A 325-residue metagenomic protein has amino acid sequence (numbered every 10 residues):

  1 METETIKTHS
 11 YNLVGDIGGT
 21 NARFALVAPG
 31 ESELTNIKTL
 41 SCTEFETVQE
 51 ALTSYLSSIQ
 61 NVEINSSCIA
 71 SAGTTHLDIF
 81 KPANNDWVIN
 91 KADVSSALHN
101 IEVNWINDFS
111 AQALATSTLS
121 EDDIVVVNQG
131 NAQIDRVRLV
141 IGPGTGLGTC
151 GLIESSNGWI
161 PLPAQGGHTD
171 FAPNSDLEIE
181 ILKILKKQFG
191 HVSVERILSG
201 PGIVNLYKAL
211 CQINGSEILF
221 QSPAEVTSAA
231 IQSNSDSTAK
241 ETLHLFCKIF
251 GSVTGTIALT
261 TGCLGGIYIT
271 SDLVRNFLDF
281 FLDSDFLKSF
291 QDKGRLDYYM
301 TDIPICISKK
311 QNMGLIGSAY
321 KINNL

Functional and structural regions predicted by a protein language model:
M1-E63, E180-L325: ATP-binding/phosphotransfer module of carbohydrate and carboxylate kinases, centering on a glycine-rich
E2-K7, W105-R138: Conserved phosphate-binding catalytic cores of ATP/NTP-utilizing and phosphoryl-transfer enzymes
N12-D16, S66-C68, N104, R138-G142 (+1 more regions): Short glycine-aspartate micro-motif
I17, S71-A72, D108-F109, P143-T145: Fold-independent oxyanion-binding glycine-rich loops and adjacent beta-strand/coil segments at enzyme active sites
A22, T74-H76, G146-C150, N205 (+1 more regions): Short, acidic Gly/Pro/Ser/Thr-rich loop/turn segments
I59-W105, L114-D123, V140, R275-D279: Short beta-strand-loop/turn "lid" adjacent to the catalytic site in phosphate-handling enzymes
P82-N85, N104-A111, G130-Q133, V140-P143 (+1 more regions): Active-site nucleophile and cofactor-binding loops and adjacent substrate-binding regions of central metabolic enzymes
D123-S193, D279, D285-Q291: Glycine-rich phosphate-binding loop of actin/hexokinase-like ATP-binding domains
